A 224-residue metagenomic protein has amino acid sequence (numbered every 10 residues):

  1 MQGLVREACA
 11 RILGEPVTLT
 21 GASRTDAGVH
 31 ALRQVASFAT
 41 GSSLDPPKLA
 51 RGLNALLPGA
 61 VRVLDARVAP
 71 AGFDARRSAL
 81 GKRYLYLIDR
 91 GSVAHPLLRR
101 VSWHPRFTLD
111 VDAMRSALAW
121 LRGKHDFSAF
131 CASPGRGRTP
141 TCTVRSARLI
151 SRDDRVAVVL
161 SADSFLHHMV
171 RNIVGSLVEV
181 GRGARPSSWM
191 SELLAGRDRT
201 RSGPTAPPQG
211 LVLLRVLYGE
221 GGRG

Functional and structural regions predicted by a protein language model:
M1-G224: Structured-RNA-binding interfaces characteristic of tRNA pseudouridine synthases
